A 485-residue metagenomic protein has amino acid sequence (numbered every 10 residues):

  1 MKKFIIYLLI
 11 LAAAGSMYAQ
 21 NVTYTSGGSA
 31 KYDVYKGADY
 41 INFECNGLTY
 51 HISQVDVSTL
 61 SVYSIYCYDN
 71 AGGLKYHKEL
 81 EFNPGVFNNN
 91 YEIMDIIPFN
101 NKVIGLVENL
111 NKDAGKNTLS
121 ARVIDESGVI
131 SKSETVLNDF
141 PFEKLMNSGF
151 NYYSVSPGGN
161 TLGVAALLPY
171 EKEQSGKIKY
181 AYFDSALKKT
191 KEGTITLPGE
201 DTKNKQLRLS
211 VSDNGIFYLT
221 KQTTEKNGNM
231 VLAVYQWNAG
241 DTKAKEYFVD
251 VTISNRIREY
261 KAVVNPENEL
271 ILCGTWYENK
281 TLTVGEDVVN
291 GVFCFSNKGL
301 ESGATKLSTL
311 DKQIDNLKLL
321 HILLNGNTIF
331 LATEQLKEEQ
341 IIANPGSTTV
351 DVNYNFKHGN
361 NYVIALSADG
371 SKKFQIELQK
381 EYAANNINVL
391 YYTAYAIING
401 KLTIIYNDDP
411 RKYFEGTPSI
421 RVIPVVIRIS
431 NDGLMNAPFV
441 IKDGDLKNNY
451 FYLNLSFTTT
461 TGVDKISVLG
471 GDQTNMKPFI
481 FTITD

Functional and structural regions predicted by a protein language model:
M1-T25: Bacterial Sec-dependent N-terminal signal peptides
Q20-D485: Secretory-pathway ectodomains
